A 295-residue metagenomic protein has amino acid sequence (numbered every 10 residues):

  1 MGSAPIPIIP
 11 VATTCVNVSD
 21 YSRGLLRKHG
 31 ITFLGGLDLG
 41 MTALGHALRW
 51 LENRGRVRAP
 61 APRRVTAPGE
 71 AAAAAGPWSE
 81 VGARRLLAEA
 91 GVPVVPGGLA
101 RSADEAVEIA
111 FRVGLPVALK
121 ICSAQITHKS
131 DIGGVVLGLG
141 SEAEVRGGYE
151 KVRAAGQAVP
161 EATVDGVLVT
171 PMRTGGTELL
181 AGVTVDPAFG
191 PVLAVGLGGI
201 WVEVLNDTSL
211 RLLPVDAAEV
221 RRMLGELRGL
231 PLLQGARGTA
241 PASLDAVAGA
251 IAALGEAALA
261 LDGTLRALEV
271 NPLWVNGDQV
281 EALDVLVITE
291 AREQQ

Functional and structural regions predicted by a protein language model:
M1-Q295: ATP-dependent carboxylate/acyl-activation modules
